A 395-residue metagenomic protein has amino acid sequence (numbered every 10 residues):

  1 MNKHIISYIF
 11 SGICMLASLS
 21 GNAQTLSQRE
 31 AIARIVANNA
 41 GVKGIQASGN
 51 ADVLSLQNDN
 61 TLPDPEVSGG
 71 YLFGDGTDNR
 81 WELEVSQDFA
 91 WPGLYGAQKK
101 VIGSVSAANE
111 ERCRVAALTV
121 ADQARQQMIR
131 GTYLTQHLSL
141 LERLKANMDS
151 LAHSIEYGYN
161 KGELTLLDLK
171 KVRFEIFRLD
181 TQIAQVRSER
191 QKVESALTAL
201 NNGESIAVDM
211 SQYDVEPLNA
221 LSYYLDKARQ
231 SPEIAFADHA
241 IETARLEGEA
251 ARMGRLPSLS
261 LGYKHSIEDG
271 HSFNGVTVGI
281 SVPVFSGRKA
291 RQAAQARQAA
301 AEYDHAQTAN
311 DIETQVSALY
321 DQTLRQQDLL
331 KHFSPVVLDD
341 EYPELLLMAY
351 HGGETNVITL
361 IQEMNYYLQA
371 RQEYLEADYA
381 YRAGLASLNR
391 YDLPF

Functional and structural regions predicted by a protein language model:
M1-F10: Bacterial N-terminal signal peptides that target proteins for export
S18-S20: N-terminal signal peptide c-region/cleavage motif recognized by signal peptidases
A23-E66, F89, A97, G103 (+7 more regions): Bacterial Sec-pathway N-terminal export signals of envelope proteins
A33-W91, D226-K289, A296-A299, E313-T314 (+1 more regions): A small-residue-enriched
G44-D59, A116, V120-R143, E156-Y157 (+5 more regions): Amphipathic alpha-helical coiled-coil segments
P92, G158-K161, V284, A349: Glycine-centered coil turns and helix-coil junctions that link the paired helices within alpha-helical repeat units
T119-Q230, L319-Q322, Q326, Y367: Periplasmic alpha-helical coiled-coil/stalk elements that build and connect Gram-negative outer-membrane
